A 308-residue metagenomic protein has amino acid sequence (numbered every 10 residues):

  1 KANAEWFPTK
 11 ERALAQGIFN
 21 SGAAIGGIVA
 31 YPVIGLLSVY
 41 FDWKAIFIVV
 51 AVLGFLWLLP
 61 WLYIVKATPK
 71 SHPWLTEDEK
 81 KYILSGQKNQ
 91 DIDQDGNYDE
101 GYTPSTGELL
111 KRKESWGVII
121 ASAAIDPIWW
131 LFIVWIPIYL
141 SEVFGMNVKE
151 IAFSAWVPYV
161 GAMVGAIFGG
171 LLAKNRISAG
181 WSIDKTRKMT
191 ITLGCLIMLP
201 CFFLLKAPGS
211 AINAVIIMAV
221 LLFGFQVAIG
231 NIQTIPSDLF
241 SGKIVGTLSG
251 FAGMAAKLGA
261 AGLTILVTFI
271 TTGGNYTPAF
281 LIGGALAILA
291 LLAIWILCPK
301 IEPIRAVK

Functional and structural regions predicted by a protein language model:
K1-A24: Cytoplasmic helix-loop-helix junction between adjacent transmembrane helices in 12-TM secondary transporters
F19-H72: Helix-loop-helix hairpin linking two adjacent transmembrane segments in secondary transporters
V33-F41, L140-S141, L172-A173, I177 (+1 more regions): Interfacial helix-cap and linker-helix signal at transmembrane-aqueous boundaries of multi-pass secondary transporters
V39-V52, T186-M189, F269-L286: A membrane-interface helix-boundary motif in multi-pass transporters
W57-V65, L199-K206, G284-K308: Multi-pass alpha-helical transporter architecture, strongest for 12-TM Major Facilitator/SLC carriers used
L109-I167, A228-I229, Q233: Extracytoplasmic gate region of multi-pass secondary transporters
A166, S237-G273: A late C-terminal transmembrane helix in Major Facilitator Superfamily
D184-N231: C-terminal transmembrane helical hairpin of 12-TM major facilitator-type secondary transporters
